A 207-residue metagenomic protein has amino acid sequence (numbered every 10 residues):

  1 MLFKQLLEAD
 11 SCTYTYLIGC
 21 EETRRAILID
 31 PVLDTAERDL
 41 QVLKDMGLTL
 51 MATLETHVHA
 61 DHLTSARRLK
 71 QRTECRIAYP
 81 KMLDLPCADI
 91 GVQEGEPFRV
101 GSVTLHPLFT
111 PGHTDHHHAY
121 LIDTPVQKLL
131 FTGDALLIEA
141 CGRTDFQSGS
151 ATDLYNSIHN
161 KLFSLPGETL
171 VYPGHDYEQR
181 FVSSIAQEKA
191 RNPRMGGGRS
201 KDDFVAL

Functional and structural regions predicted by a protein language model:
M1-L48, Y120-G133, E139: Conserved beta-strand hairpin/beta-sheet module of binuclear metal-dependent hydrolase folds, prominently
L6, I27-P31, E55, S102 (+1 more regions): Small/polar loops that bind or transfer phosphate-bearing groups
C12, T23, L33-F109, K128 (+1 more regions): Active-site HxH/HxHxD metal-binding segment of metal-dependent hydrolases
I18, D30, H57, L69 (+7 more regions): Divalent metal-coordination and catalytic microenvironments
P31-V32, V58, M82-L83, H113-T114 (+4 more regions): Active-site metal-binding loops of divalent metal-dependent hydrolases
V92, F98, T144-F146, I185 (+1 more regions): Short clusters of hydrophobic/aromatic residues that line enzyme substrate/ligand-binding pockets
L105, T114-S164: A contiguous binding-surface segment within folded domains or other stable secondary-structure elements
K128, T152-L207: Divalent-metal (often Zn2+) His-rich catalytic cores of metallo-beta-lactamase-fold enzymes
